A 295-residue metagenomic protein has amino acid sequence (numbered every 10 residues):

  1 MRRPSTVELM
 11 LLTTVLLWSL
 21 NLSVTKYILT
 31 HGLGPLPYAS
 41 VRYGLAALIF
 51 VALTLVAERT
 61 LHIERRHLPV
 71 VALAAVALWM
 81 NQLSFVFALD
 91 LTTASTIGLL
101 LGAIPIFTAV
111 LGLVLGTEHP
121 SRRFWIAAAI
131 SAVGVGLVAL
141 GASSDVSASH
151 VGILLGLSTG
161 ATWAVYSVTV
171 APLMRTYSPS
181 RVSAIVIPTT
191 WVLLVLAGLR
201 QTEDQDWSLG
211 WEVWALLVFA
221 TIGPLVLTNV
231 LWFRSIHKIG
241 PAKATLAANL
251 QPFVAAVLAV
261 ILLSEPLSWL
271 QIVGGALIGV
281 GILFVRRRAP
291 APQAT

Functional and structural regions predicted by a protein language model:
M1-V41, S84, D145-P172, A294-T295: Glycine-/small-residue-enriched transmembrane alpha-helix faces in small-molecule transporters and effluxers
T14, A39-V41, Q82-L83, T96-A103 (+2 more regions): Helix-helix packing/entry segments at the starts of transmembrane helices
L17, N21-L22, V51-L101, A109 (+2 more regions): Specific transmembrane alpha-helical segments of multi-pass solute transporters/efflux pumps, especially DMT/EamA
N21, L45-I49, S84, L100-V114 (+5 more regions): Alpha-helical transmembrane segments of compact multi-pass small-molecule transporters, enriched in specific families
S23-P35, F87-D90, A139-V151, G198-L217 (+1 more regions): Membrane-interface helix termini and inter-helical loops of multi-pass transporters
K26, P35, F50, T108-V110 (+3 more regions): Transmembrane alpha-helical segments that form core, pore/gating elements of small-molecule transporters/exporters
I28, Y38, R42, A88 (+9 more regions): Hydrophobic/aromatic residues within transmembrane alpha-helices of multi-pass small-molecule transporters
F50, A72, L111, P120-A142 (+4 more regions): Hydrophobic transmembrane alpha-helices of multi-pass small-molecule transport proteins
